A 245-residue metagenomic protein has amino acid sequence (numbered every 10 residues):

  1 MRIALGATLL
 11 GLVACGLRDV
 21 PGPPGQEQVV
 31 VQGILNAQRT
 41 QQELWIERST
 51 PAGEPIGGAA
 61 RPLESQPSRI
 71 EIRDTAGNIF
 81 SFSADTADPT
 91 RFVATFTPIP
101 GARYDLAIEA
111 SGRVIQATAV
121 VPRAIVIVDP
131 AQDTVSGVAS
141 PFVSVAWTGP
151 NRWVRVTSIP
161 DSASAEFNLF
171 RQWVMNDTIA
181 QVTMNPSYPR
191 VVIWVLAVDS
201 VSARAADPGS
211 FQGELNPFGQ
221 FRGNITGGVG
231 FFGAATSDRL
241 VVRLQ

Functional and structural regions predicted by a protein language model:
M1-V13: Sec-dependent bacterial lipoprotein signal peptides
C15-Q245: A sequence/structural signal for flexible, mid-protein segments enriched in small/helix-disrupting residues
